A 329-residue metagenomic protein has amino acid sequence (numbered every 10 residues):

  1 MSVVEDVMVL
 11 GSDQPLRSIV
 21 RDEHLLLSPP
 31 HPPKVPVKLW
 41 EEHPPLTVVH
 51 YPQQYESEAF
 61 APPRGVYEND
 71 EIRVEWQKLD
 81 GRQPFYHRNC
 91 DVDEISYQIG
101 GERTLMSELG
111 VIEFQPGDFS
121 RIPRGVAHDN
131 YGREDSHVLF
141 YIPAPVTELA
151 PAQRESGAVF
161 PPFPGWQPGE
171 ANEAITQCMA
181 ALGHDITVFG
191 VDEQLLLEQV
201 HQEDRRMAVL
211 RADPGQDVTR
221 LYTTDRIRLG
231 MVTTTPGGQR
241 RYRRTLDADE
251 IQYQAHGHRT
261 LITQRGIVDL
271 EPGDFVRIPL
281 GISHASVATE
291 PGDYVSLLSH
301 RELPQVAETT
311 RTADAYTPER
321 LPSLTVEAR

Functional and structural regions predicted by a protein language model:
M1-W76, Q83-F85, E155-G230, R241 (+1 more regions): A short, N-terminal "cap"/entry segment at the start of jelly-roll beta-barrel domains of the cupin/DSBH fold
V3, R64-G65, R277-I278, S286-R329: Non-catalytic C-terminal interaction regions
Y55-E58, P63-W76, R82-F85, D91-V92 (+1 more regions): Polyanion-binding and phosphate-handling cores
Y67-E71, C90, R133, T224-R226 (+3 more regions): A generic fold-level signal
K78-L79, R88-S107, Y141-P143, T233-T234 (+2 more regions): Short, conserved beta-strand element in jelly-roll/cupin
E108-A127, Q264-G281: Short acidic-glycine-tyrosine-enriched beta hairpin
R124-E155, E271-P272, L280-T309: Ligand-binding loop in jelly-roll beta-barrel domains
